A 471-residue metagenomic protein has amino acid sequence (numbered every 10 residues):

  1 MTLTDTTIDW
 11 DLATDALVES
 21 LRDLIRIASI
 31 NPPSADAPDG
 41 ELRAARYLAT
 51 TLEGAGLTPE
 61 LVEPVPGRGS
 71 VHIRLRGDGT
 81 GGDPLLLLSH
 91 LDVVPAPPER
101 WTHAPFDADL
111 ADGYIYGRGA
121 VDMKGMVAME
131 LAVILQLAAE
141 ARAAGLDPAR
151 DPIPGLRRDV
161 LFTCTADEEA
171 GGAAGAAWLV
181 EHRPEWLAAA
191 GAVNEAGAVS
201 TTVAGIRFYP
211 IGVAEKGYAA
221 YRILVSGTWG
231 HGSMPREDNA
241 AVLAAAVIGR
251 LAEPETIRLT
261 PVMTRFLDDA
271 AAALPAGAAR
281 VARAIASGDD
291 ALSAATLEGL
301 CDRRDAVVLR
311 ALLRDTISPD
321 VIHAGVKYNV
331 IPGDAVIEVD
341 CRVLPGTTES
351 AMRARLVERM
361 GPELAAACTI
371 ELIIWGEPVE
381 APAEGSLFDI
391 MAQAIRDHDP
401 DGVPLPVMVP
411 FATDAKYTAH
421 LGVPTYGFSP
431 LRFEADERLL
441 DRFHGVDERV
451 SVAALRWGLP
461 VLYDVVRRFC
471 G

Functional and structural regions predicted by a protein language model:
T2-G119, A143-R158: Acidic/His- and Gly-rich active-site-bordering loop/insert found across diverse amide/peptide-bond hydrolases
P98-W101, P152-G155, I211-Y218, A311 (+2 more regions): Short glycine/proline-enriched loop/turn "hinge" motifs that connect secondary-structure elements and lie
A111-D122, P404-L405, V446: Short pre-catalytic strand/loop immediately N-terminal to key active-site residues, enriched for Gly-Thr
I115, V121-P210: Acidic/histidine-rich catalytic neighborhood of metal-dependent amide-processing enzymes
P184-G191, G197-I206, I211-A220, G232-I322 (+2 more regions): Acidic-enriched catalytic cores of C-N bond-cleaving enzymes acting on peptides and small amides
I248-I257, G277-A282, A291-A294, P382-R432: Active-site-adjacent substrate-binding region of metalloamidase/peptidase-like peptide-processing proteins
K327-M360, G376, E380-I395: C-terminal substrate/ligand-recognition segments
W375, D401-C470: Zn-dependent metallopeptidase/amidohydrolase metal-coordination segment
